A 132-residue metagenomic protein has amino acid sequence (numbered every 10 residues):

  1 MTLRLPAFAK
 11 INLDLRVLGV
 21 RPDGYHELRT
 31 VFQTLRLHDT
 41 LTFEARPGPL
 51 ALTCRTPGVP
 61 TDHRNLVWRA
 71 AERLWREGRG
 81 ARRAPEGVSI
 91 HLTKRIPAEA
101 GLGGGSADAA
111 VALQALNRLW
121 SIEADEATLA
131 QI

Functional and structural regions predicted by a protein language model:
M1-A100, R118, I122, E126: ATP-binding N-lobe of GHMP and related small-molecule kinases
G103: Local cysteine-cluster metal-coordination motifs and their immediate loop/turn environment, predominantly Fe-S cluster
S106-L119: Short, small-residue alpha-helix embedded
Q131-I132: A short helix-loop-helix "switch/interaction" segment in the helical subdomain of ASCE P-loop NTPases
